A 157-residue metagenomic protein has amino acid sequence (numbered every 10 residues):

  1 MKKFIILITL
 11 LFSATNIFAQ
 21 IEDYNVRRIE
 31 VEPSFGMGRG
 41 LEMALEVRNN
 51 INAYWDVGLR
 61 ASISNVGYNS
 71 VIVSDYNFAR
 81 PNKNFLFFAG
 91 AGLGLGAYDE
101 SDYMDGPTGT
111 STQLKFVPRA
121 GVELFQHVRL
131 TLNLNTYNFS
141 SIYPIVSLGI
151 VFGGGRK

Functional and structural regions predicted by a protein language model:
M1-N25: Bacterial Sec-dependent N-terminal signal peptides
A19-V66, V151-K157: Short glycine/proline- and aromatic-enriched beta-strand/turn motifs that initiate or cap beta-hairpins
V31-A44, A61-V71, K83, S111 (+1 more regions): Solvent-exposed loop/turn segments connecting transmembrane beta-strands in outer-membrane beta-barrel proteins
V31-P33, M43-N49, I72-F78, A91-L95 (+2 more regions): Residues on the lipid-exposed face of transmembrane beta-strands in outer-membrane beta-barrel proteins
N52-V57, N84-L86, L124-L130, G155-K157: Repeated loop/turn-to-beta-strand initiation elements of outer-membrane beta-barrel proteins
Y54, N69-Y76, N84-L86, G90: Detector for outer-membrane/organellar transmembrane beta-barrel domains, recognizing the amphipathic beta-strand
L86-G121: Mid-chain, well-packed structural core segment of small domains
P118-S140: Membrane-helix boundary connector in multi-pass membrane proteins
